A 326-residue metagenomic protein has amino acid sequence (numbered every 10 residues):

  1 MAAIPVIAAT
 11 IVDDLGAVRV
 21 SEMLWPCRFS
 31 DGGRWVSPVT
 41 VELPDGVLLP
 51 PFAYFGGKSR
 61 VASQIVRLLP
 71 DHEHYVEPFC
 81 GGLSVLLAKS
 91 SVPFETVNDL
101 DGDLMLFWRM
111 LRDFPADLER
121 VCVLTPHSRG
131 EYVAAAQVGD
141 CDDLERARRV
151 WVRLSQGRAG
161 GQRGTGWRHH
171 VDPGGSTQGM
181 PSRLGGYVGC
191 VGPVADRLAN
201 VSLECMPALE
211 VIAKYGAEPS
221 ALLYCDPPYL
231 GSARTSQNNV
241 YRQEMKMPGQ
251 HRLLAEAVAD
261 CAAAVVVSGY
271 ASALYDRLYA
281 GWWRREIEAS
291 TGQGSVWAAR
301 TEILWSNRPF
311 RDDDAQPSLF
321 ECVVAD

Functional and structural regions predicted by a protein language model:
I4-V61, L68, L83, R112-N238 (+3 more regions): SAM-dependent nucleic-acid methyltransferase catalytic core
D71-H127: Conserved S-adenosyl-L-methionine
D71-Y75, P93-F94, L198-V201, V258-V265: Short active-site oxyanion
P78-F79, N98-L100, E204-M206, C225-P227 (+1 more regions): Short His-Asn-centered micro-motif
L86-S91, K214, A273-G281: Short loop/helix-cap segments at secondary-structure boundaries that form the rim of catalytic
E95-V97, L203, R284-E286: Conserved beta-strand scaffold positions in the cores of enzyme catalytic domains, especially in NTP/NDP-utilizing
P219-F310: Conserved acidic-Pro-Pro-aromatic motif
R311-D326: Flexible, glycine-/basic-rich loop-and-beta segments that form/coincide with the SAM-dependent methyltransferase
